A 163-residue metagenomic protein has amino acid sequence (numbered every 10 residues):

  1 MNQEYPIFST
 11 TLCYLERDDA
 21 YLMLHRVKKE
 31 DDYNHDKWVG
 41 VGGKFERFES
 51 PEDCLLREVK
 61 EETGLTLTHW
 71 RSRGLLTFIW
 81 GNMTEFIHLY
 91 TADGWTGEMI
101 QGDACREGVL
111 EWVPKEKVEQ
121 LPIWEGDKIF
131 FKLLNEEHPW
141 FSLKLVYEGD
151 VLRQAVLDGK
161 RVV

Functional and structural regions predicted by a protein language model:
M1, R73-I79: Short, solvent-exposed loop/turn elements at beta->coil junctions and helix N-caps that rim active or binding pockets
M1-M23, K44: Conserved N-terminal beta-strand and adjoining loop/helix that marks the start of the Nudix/MutT-like hydrolase domain
P6, A20-L22, D31, R57-E61 (+1 more regions): Recognition helices and adjacent regulatory flanks at domain boundaries
D32-D36: A conserved beta-turn-beta hairpin within the catalytic core of GNAT-like acetyltransferases that forms part
W38-K44: Short glycine-enriched, charge-decorated loop/helix-capping segments at active-site entrances that position
F45-T68, F78-L133, A155-V163: Unchanged
W140-V163: Acidic/histidine-enriched, glycine/proline-rich intrinsically disordered or flexible terminal extensions
